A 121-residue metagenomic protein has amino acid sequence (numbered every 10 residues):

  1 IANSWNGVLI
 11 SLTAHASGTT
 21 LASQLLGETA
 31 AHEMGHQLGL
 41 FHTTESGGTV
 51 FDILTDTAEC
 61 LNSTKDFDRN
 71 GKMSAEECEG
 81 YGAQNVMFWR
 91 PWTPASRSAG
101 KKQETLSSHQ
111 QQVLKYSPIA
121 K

Functional and structural regions predicted by a protein language model:
I1-A22: Active-site scaffold of zinc-dependent metalloenzymes
G7, E28-A31, Q111: Extracytoplasmic/secreted envelope proteins and their assembly/folding machinery, especially bacterial periplasmic
I10, M87-F88, L114: Bulky hydrophobic/aromatic "packing anchor" residues in well-ordered structure
T20-L106: The catalytic-center signature of Zn2+-dependent metalloproteases
S98-K121: A recurrent domain-boundary module in secreted/ectodomain proteins
